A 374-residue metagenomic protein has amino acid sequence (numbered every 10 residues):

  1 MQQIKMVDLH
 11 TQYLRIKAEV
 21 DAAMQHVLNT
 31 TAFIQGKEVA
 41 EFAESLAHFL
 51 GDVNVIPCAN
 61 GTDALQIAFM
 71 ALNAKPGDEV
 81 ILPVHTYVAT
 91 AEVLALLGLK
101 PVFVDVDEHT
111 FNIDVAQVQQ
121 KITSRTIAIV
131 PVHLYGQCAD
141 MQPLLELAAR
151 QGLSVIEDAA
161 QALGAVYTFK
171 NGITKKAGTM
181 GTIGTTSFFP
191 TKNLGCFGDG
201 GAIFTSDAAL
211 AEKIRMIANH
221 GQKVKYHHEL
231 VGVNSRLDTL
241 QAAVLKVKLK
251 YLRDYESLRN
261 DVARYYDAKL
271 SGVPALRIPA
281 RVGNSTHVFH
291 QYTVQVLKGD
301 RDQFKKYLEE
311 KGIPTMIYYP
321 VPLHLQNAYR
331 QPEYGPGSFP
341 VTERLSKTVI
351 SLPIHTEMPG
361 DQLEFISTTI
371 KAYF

Functional and structural regions predicted by a protein language model:
M1-A32, K37, P353: N-terminal "arm"/small-domain region of PLP-dependent enzymes with the aminotransferase-like
H10, K37-S45, F49-V53, A116 (+5 more regions): PLP-dependent aminotransferase class I/II
T31-E79, V93-L97, F103-D105, K170: Phosphate-binding glycine-rich loop
I56, I81, V102, V155-I156 (+3 more regions): Structural detector of well-ordered beta-strand residues that form the stable sheet scaffold of enzyme domains
M70-V166, Y373: PLP-dependent aminotransferase-like
V93-L94, L147, K176, N193 (+1 more regions): Hydrophobic/aromatic ligand-binding patch that stacks against planar heteroaromatic rings of cofactors or nucleotides
E157-G195, K225-E229: Conserved active-site segment immediately N-terminal to the catalytic lysine that forms the internal aldimine
T186-S187, G201-S206, K246: Short beta-strand-to-turn element immediately C-terminal to the catalytic PLP-Schiff-base lysine in fold type I
